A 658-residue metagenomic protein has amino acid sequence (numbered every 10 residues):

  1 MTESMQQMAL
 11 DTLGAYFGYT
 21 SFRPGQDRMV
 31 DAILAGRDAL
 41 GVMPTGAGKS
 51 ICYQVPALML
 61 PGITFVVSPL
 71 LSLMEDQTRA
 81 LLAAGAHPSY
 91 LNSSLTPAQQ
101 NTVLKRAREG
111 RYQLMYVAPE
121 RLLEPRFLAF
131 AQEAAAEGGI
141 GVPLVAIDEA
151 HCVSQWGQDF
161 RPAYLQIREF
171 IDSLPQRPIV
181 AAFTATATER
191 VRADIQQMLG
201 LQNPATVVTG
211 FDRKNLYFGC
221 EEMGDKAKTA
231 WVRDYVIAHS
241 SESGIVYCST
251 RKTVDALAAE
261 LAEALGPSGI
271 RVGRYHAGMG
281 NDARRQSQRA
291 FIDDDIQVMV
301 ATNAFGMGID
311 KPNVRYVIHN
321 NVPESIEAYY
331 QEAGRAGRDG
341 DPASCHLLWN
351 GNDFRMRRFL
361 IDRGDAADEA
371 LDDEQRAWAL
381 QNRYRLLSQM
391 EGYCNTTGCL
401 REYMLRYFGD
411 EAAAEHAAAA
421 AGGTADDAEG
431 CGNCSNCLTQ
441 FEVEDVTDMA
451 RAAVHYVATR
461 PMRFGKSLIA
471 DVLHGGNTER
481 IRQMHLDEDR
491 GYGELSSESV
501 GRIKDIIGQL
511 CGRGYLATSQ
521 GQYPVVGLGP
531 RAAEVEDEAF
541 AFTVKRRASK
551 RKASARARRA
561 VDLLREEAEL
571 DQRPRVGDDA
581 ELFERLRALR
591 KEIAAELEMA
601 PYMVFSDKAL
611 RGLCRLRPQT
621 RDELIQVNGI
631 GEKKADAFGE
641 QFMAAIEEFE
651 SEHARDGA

Functional and structural regions predicted by a protein language model:
M1-A9, M356, A367-D372, Y384 (+2 more regions): Accessory DNA-binding and partner-docking regions appended to nucleic-acid-acting proteins, especially the terminal
E3, Q7-Y16, T20, P24 (+5 more regions): Helicase motor core with emphasis on the C-terminal RecA-like subdomain
I33, V236, F291, C394 (+2 more regions): Short helix-to-turn junction characteristic of helix-turn-helix DNA-binding domains, especially the helix
Q176, S240, T397, M462 (+1 more regions): Flexible coil/turn residues that form the inter-helical turn or adjacent wing/linker of helix-turn-helix
L348-G351, R363, Y393-T396, R406-E411 (+4 more regions): Short acidic/histidine-centered micro-motifs embedded in hydrophobic/aromatic stretches that mark compact functional
W378-A417: Short, charged low-complexity linear segments at domain edges
